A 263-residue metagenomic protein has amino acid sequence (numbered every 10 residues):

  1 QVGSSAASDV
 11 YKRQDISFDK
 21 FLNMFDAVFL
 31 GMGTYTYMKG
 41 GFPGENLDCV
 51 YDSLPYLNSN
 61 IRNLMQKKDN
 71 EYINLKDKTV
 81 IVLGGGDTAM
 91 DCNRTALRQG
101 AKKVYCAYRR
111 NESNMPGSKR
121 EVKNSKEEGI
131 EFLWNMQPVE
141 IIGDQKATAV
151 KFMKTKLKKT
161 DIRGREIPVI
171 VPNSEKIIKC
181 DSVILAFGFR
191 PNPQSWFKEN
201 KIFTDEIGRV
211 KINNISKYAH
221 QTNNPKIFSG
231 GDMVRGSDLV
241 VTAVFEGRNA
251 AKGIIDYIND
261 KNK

Functional and structural regions predicted by a protein language model:
Q1-Y11: Single conserved hydrophobic/aromatic residue that forms the stacking wall/gate of nucleotide- or nucleobase-binding
R13-F25, D144-E175: Conserved beta-strand-loop-beta-strand element in the redox core of flavoprotein oxidoreductases
A27, G31-M38, G86, C180-P193: Glycine-/small-residue-rich beta->alpha transition segments that form the dinucleotide
N46-D77, D161-S237: FAD-site-proximal beta/loop scaffold in flavoenzymes
Q66-A101: Rossmann-like NAD(P)H-binding beta-loop-alpha module
M115, I255-K263: Active-site-proximal substrate-binding core of FAD-dependent oxidoreductases
W134-E140: Phosphate/diphosphate-binding loops
M233-I258: A conserved FAD-binding loop/helix module that cradles the flavin
